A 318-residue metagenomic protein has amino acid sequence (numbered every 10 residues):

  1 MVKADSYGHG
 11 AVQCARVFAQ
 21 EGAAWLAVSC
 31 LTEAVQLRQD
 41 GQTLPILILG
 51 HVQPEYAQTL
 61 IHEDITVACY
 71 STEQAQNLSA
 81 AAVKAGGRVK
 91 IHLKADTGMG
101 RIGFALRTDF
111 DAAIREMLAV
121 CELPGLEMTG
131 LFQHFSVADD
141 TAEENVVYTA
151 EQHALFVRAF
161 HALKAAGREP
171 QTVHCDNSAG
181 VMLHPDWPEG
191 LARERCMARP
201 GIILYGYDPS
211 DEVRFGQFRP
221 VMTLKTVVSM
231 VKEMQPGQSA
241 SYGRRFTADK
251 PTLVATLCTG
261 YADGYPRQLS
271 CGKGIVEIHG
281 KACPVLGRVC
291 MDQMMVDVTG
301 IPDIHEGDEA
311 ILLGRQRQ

Functional and structural regions predicted by a protein language model:
M1-I65, C69-L78, S178-H184: N-terminal active-site wall of soluble small-molecule enzyme domains
V2-A4, C30-L31, H51, Y70-T72 (+9 more regions): Fold-independent oxyanion-binding glycine-rich loops and adjacent beta-strand/coil segments at enzyme active sites
A4-H9, Q13-E21, E63, Q76 (+3 more regions): Active-site loop/helix belt of alpha/beta enzymes
L37, L131, V228, G307: Residue-level signal for inorganic ion chemistry
G41, A82, P302: Active-site catalytic pocket residues across diverse enzymes, especially alpha/beta-hydrolases
T66, G103, M295: Short aromatic/hydrophobic contact patches that present stacked aromatics for nucleic-acid/ligand binding
T226-V228, C283-P284: Small-residue-enriched segments and motifs
E233-Q318: C-terminal accessory subdomain/extension
